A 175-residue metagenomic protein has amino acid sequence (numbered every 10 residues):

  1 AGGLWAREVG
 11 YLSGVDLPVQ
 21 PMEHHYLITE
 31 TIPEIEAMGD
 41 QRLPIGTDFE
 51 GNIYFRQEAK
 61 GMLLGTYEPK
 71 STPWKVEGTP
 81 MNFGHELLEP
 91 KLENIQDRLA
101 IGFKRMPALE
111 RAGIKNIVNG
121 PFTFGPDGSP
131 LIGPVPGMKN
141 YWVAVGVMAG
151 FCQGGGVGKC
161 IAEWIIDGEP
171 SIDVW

Functional and structural regions predicted by a protein language model:
A1-L88, D97-R105: Flavin-dependent oxidoreductases
E50-G51, A59, P73, M81-W175: C-terminal catalytic lobe of FAD-dependent flavoproteins
